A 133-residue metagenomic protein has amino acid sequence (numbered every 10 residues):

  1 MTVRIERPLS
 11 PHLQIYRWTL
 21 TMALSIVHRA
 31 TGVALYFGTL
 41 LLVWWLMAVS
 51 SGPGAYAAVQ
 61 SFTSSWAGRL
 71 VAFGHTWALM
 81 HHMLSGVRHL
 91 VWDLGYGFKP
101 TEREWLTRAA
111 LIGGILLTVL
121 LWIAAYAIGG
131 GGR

Functional and structural regions predicted by a protein language model:
M1-R133: Membrane-embedded alpha-helical bundles that constitute the cytochrome b-like, heme-associated redox core of multi-pass
